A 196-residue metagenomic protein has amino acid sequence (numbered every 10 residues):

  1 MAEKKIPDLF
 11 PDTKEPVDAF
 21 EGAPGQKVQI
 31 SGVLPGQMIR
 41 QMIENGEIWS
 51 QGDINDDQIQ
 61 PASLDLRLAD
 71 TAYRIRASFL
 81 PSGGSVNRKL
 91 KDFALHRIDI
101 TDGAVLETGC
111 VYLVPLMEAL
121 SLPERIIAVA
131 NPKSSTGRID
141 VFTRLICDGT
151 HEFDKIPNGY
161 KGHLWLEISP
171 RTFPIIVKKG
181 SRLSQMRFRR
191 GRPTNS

Functional and structural regions predicted by a protein language model:
M1-S196: Non-catalytic terminal segments and appended small domains
